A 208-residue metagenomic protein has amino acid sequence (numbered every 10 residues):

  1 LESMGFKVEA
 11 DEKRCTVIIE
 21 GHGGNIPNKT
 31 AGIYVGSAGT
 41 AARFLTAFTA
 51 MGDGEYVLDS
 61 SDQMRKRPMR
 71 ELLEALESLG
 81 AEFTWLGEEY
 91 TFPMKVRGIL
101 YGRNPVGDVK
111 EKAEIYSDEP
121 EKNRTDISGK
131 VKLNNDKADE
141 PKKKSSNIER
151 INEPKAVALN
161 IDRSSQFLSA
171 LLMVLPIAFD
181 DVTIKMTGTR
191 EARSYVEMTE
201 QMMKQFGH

Functional and structural regions predicted by a protein language model:
L1-H208: Structural preference for solvent-exposed beta-strand-turn elements and adjacent flexible terminal/loop segments within
